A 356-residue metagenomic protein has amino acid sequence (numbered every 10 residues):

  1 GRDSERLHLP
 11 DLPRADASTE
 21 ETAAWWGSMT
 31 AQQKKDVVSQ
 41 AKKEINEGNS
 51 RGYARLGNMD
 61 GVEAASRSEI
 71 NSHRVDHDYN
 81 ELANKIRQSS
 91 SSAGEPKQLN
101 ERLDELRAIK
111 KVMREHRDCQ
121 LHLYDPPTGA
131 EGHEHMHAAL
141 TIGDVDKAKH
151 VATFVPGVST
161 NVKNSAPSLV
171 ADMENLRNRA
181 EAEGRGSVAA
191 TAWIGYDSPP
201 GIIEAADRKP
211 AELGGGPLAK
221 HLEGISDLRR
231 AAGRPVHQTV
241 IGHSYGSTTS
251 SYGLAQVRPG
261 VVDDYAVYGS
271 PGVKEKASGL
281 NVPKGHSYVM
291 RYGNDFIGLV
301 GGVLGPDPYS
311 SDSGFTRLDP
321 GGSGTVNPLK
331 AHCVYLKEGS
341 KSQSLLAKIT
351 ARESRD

Functional and structural regions predicted by a protein language model:
G1-I142, D146-K149: Intrinsically disordered, low-complexity charged segments of secreted bacterial virulence and antibacterial
G94, H237-T239: Conserved short loop/turn motifs at secondary-structure junctions
G129-A130, T141-D146, G157-V236, Q256-D356: Lipolytic serine-hydrolase domain surface
E134, S168, Y245: Short, glycine/acidic-rich beta->alpha junctions
I241-S250: Gly/Ala-rich beta-loop-alpha elbow adjacent to hydrolase catalytic centers
S251-A255: Short, hydrophobic alpha-helix immediately C-terminal to the catalytic nucleophile
